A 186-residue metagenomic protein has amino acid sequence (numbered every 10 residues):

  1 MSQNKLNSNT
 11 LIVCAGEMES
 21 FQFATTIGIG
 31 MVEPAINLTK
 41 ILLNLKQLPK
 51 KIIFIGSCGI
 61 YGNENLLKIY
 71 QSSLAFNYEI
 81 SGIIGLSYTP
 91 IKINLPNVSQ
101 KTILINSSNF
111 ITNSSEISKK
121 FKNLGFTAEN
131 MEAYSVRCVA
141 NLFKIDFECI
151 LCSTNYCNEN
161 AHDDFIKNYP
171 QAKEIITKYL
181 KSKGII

Functional and structural regions predicted by a protein language model:
S2-F23: Short, conserved "active-site rim" segments that organize catalytic pockets and cofactor/ligand binding
M18-I186: Glycine-rich phosphate- or other oxyanion-binding loops that anchor nucleotides, phosphorylated ligands
